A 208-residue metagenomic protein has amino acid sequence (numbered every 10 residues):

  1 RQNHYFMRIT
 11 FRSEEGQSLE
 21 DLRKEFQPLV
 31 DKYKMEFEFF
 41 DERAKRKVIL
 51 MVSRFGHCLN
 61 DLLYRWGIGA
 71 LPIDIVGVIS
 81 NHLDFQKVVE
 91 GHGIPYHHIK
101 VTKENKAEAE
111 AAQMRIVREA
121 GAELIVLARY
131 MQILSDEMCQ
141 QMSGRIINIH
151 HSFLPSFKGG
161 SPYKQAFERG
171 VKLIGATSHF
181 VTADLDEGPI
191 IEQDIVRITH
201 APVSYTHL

Functional and structural regions predicted by a protein language model:
R1-A44: A conserved regulatory-domain signal marking ACT and ACT-like small-molecule sensing domains and adjacent regulatory
L59-G67: Histidine-anchored nucleotide/phosphate-binding helix
W66-I75: A short alpha->loop->secondary-structure connector
D74-H82: Short internal beta-strands
N81-K87, L134-S135: Short, glycine/polar-rich helix-capping loops at beta-to-alpha or helix-loop-helix junctions that flank or form
L83, S161-P189: Short, glycine-/small-residue-rich phosphate/pyrophosphate-handling segment
E104-N105, A109-Q165, R169-K172: Rossmann-like adenosine-cofactor binding region
T206-H207: Conserved small/polar residues in nucleotide/adenosyl-binding loops
